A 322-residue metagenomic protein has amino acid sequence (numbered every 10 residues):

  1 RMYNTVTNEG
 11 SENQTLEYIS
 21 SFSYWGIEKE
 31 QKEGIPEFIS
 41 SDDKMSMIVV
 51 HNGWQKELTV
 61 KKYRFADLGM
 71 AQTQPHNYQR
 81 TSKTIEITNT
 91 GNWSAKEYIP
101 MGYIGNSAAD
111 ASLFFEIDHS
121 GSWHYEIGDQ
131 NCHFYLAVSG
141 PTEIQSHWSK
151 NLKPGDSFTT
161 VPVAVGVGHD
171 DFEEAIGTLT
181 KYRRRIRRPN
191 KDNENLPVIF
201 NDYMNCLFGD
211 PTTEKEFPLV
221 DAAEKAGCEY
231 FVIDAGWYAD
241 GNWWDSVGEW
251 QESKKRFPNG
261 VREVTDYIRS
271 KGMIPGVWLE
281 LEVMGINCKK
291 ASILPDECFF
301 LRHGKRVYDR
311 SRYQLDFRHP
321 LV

Functional and structural regions predicted by a protein language model:
R1-D129, S146: Polysaccharide-binding surfaces and accessory modules of carbohydrate-active proteins
Y3-T7, T159, N201, I274: Residues within well-ordered beta-strands of beta-sheet-rich folds
E9-S11, V167-G168, E282-M284: Short coil/turn motifs at secondary-structure junctions
A109, C132, D192-E194: A short, polar/charged loop/turn motif at coil->beta-strand junctions and beta-hairpin connectors
F134-I144: Short, structured beta-strand/loop micro-motifs enriched in basic residues and often containing a Trp
K150-H169: Short Pro-Gly-centered flexible turn/kink motifs
G166-P197: Terminal connector regions
N193-V322: Aromatic-lined carbohydrate-binding/catalytic grooves of carbohydrate-active enzymes
